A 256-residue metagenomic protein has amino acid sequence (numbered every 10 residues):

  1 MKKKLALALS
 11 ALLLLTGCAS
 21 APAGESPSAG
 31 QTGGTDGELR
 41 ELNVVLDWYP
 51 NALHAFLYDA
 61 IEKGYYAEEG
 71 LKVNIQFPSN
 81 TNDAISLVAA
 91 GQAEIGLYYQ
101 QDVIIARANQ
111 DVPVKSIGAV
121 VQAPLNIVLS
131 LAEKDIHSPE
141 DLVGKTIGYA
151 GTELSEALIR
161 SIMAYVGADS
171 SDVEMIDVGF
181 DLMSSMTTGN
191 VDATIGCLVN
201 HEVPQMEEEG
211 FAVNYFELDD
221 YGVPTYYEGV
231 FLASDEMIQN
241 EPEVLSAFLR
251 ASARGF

Functional and structural regions predicted by a protein language model:
M1-R40: Short, low-complexity disordered leader/linker segments with a strong preference for bacterial N-terminal type II
C18, G70, E228-G229: Functionally engaged cysteine thiol sites
G24, G30-G179, M183-T188, D192-N200 (+2 more regions): Short, glycine-/small- and polar/acidic-enriched structural segments that line small-molecule recognition paths
Q101-D102, D181-S184, N190-F256: Pocket-lining segment of extracytoplasmic ligand-binding domains
